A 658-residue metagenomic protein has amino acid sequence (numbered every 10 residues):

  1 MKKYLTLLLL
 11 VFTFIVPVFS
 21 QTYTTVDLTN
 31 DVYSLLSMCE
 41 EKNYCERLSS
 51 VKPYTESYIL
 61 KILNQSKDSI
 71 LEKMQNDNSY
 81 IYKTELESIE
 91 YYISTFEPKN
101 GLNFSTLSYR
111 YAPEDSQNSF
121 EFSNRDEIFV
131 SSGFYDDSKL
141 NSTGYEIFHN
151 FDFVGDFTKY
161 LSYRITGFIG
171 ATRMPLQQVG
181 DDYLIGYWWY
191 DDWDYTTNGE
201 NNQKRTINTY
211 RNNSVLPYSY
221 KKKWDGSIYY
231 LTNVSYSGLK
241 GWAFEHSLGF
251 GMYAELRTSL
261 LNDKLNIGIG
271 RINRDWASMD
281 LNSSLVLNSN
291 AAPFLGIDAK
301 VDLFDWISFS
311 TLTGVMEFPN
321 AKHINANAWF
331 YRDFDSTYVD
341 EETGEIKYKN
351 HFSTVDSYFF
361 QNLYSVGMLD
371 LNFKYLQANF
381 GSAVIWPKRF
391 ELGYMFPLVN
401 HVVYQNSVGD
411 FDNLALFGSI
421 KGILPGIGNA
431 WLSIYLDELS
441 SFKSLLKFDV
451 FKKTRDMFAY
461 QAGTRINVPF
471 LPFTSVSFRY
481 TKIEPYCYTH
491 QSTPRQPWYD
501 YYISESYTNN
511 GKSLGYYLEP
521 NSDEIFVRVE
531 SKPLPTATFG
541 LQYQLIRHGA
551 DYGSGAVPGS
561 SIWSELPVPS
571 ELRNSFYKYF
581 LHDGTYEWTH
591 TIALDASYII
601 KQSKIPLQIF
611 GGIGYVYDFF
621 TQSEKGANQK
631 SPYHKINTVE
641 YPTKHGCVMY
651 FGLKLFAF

Functional and structural regions predicted by a protein language model:
K2, T55, A550: Short periplasmic/luminal acceptor-recognition loop of GT-C membrane glycosyltransferases, typified by
K2-L10: Sec-dependent signal peptide recognition, specifically the positively charged N-region followed immediately by
I15-S20: Sec/Tat signal peptide C-region and signal peptidase I cleavage site
Y23, D27-N30, C45-S50, T55-S57 (+7 more regions): Outer-membrane beta-barrel channel domains
T29-Y33, G646: Onset of an N-terminal alpha helix
L35-E40: Mature N-terminal segment immediately following signal peptide/propeptide cleavage in secreted/periplasmic
L376-F658: Exposed, low-structure sequence patches enriched in small/polar residues
